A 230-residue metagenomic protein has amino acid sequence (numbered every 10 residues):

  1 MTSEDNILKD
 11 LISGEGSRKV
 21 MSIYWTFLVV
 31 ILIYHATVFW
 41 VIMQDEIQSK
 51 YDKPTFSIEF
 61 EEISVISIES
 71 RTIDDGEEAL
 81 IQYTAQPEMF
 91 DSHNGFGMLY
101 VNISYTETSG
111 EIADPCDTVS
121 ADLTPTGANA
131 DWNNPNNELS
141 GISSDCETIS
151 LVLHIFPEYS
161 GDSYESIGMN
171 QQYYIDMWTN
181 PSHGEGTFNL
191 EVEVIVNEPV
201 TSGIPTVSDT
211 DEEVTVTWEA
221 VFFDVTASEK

Functional and structural regions predicted by a protein language model:
M1-K50: Secretory targeting signatures
L32-I33, S140, T226: Amphipathic alpha-helical interaction segments
K50-I68: Short extracytoplasmic/periplasmic juxtamembrane "stem" segments immediately C-terminal to an N-terminal membrane anchor
E62-T72, W132-T187, V200-T201: Extended, solvent-exposed segments with strong compositional bias
D75-I155, G186, V194-V196: Acidic, Ser/Thr/Pro-rich low-complexity intrinsically disordered segments
D122, G127-N129, M177-K230: C-terminal edge strands of extracellular/lumenal beta-sandwich accessory domains
